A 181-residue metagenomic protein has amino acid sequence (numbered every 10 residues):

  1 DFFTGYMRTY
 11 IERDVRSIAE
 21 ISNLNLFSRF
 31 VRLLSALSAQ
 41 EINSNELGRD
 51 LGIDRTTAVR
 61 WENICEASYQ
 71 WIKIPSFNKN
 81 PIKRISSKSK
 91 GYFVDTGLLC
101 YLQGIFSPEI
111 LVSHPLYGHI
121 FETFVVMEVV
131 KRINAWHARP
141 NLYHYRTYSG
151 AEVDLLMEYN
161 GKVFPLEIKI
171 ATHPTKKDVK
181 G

Functional and structural regions predicted by a protein language model:
F2-F164, I170: Accessory nucleic acid-recognition modules appended to NTPase machines
K169-G181: Catalytic cores of nucleic-acid endonucleases
